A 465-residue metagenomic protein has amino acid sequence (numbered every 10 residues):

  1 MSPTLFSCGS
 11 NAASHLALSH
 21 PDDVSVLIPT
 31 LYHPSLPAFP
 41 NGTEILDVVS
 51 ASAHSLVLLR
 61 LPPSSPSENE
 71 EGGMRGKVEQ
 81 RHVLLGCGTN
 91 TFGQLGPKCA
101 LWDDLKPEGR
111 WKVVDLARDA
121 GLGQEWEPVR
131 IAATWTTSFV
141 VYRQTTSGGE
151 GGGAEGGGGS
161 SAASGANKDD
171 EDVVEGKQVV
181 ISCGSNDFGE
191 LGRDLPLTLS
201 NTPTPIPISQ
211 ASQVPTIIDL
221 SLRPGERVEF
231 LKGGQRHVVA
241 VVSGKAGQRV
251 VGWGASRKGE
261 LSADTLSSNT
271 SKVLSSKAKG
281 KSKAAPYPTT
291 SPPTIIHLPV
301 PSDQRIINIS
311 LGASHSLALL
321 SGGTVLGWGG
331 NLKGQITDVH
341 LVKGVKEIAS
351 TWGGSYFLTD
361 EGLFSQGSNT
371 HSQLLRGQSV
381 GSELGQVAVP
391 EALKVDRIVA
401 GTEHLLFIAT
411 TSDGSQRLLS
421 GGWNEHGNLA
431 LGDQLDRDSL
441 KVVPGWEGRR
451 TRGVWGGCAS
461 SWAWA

Functional and structural regions predicted by a protein language model:
M1-S35, P40-S52, L58-W135, V140-G233 (+11 more regions): Periodic beta-strand elements of RCC1/NHL beta-propellers and select beta-solenoids
Q235, A313-H315, K346, K394: Surface-exposed interaction/gating patches
I296-H297: Beta-strand-rich structural segments
G334, V342-V345, V380, E391-L393 (+1 more regions): Short coil/turn segments at the loop-to-beta-strand junctions that recur within blades of beta-propeller repeat folds
V389-K394, S415, V442: Catalytic lobes of large eukaryotic enzymes
E391-E403: A short, acidic, amphipathic alpha-helical segment used as a generic capping/interface helix at domain edges
S439-V443, E447-T451: Low-complexity, intrinsically disordered Gly/Pro/Thr-rich segments
